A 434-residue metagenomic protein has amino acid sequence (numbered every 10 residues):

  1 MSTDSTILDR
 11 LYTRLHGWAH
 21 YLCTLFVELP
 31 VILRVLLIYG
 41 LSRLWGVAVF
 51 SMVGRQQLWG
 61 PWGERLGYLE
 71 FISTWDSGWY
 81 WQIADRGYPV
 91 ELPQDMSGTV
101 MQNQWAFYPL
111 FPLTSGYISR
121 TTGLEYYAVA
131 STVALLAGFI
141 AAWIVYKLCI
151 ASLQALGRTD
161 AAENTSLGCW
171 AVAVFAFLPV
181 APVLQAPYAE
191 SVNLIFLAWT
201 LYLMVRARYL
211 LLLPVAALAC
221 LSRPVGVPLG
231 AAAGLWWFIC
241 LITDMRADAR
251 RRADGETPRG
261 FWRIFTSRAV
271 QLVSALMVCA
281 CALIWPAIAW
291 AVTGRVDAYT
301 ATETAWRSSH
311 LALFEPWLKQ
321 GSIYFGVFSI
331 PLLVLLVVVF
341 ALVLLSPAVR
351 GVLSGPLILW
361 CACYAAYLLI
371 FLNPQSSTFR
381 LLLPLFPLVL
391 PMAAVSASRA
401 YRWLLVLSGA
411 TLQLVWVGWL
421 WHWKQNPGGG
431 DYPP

Functional and structural regions predicted by a protein language model:
S42-L58, G230-V343, P347-C361, V417: Membrane-lumen/periplasm interface segments of specific transmembrane helices in polyprenyl phosphate-linked
W75-P93, S97-G123, F314: Short hydrophobic/aromatic helix or loop-helix immediately within or flanking a transmembrane segment in polytopic
T99-V100, P109, L113, T121-W143 (+2 more regions): Loop-to-helix entry region of an early transmembrane alpha helix in multi-pass inner-membrane enzymes
Y117, V129-G157, L342-L345: Transmembrane-helix motifs of polytopic, lipid-linked glycan transferases
A128, Y146-F177, I195, L359: Transmembrane-helix signature of polytopic, membrane-embedded enzymes that assemble or transfer cell-envelope glycans
V133, A151, W170-Y202, L211 (+2 more regions): Multi-pass, polyprenyl lipid-linked donor-dependent membrane glycosyltransferases
A161-A162, T200-L211, S396: Membrane-interface transmembrane helices that cradle and orient dolichyl/undecaprenyl
L276-C279, S398-Q425: Signature aromatic-anchored transmembrane alpha helix within multi-pass, membrane-resident enzymes that catalyze glycan
